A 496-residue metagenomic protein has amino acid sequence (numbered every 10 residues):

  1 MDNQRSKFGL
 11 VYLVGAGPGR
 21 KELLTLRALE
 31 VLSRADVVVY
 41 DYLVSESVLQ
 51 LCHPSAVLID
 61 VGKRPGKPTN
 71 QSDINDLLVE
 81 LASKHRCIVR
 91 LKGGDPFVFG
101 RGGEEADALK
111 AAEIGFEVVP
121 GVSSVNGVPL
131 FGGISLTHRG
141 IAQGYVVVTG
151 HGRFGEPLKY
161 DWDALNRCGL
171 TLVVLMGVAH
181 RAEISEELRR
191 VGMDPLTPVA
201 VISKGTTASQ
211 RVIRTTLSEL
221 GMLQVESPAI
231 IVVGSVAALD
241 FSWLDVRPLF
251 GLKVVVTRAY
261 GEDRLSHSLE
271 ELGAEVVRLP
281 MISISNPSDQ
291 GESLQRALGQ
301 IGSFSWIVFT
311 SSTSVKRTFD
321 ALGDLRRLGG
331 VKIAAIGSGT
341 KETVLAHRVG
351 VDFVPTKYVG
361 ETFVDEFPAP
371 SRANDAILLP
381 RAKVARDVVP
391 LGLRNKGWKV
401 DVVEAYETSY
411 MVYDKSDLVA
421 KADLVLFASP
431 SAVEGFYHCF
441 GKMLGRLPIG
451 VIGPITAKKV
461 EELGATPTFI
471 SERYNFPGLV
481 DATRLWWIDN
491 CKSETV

Functional and structural regions predicted by a protein language model:
D2-K21, L26-V122, G127, Q295 (+2 more regions): Class I S-adenosyl-L-methionine
L10-Y12, D36-V37, A56-I59, R86-R90 (+12 more regions): Structural motif
P18-G19, A56, N70-I74, L81-K84 (+3 more regions): Signature of uroporphyrinogen-III synthase
Y40, K92, P120, T149 (+5 more regions): Short beta-strand/turn micro-motifs composed of small residues that flank or help shape donor/cofactor-binding pockets
E46, I74-L81, F131-S135, L158-W162 (+1 more regions): Short, charged beta->alpha transition segments
D95-C168, R211-R214, F353-V359: Class I SAM-dependent methyltransferase SAM-binding "motif I" and its flanking Rossmann-like core
K110-I114, L136-H138, R190-L196, L325-G329 (+1 more regions): A short alpha->loop->secondary-structure connector
R153-A200: Conserved anion/nucleotide-ligand pocket segment
